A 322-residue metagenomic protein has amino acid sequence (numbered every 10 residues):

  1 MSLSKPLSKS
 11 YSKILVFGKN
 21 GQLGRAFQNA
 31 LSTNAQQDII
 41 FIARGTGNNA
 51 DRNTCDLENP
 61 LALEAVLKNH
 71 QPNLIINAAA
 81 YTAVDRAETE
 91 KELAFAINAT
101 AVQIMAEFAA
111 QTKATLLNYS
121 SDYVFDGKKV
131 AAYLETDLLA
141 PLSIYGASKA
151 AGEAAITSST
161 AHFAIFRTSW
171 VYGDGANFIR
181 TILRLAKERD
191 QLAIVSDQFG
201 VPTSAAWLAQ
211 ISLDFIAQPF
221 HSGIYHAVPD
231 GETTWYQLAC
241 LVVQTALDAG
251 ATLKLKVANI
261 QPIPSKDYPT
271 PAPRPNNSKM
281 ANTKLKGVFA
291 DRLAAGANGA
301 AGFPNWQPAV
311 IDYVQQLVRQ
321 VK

Functional and structural regions predicted by a protein language model:
L3, G299, F303-K322: Amphipathic terminal alpha-helices
Y11-N34: N-terminal Rossmann NAD(P)H-binding glycine-rich loop of SDR-like oxidoreductase domains
R44-P60: Rossmann-fold cofactor-recognition segment
L57-I97: NAD(P)H-binding glycine-rich loop region in Rossmannoid oxidoreductase-like domains and their noncatalytic homologs
T89-L117: NAD(P)-cofactor binding segment of oxidoreductase domains
A96, A101-I104, V124-F166, W170-V171: Catalytic helix-loop patch of NAD(P)-dependent Rossmann-fold dehydrogenases
T157-G200, A205-W207, I211-D214: NAD(P)-dependent short-chain dehydrogenase/reductase
I211, Q218-P271, V318-K322: Mid/C-terminal beta-alpha module of Rossmann-like enzyme folds, strongest in SDR-family dehydrogenases/epimerases
